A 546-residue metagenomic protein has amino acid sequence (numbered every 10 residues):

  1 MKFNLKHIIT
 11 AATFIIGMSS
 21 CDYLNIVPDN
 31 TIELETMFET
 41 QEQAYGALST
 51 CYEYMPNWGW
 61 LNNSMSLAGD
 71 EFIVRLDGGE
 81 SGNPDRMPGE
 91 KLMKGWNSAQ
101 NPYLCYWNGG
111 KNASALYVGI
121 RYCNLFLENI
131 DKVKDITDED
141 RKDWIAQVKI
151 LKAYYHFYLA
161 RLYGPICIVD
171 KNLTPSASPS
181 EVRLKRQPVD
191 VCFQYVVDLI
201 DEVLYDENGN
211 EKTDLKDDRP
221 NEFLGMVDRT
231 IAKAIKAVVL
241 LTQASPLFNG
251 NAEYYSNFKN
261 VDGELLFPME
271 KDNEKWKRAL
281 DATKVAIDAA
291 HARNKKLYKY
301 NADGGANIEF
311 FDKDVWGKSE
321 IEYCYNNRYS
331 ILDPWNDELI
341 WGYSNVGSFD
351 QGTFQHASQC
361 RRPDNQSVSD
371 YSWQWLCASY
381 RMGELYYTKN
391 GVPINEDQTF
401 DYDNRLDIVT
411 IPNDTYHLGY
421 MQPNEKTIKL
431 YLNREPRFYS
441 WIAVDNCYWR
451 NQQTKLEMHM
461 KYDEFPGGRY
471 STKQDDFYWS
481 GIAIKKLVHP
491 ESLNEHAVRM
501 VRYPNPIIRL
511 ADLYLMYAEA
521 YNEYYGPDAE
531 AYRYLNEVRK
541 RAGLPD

Functional and structural regions predicted by a protein language model:
M1-D29: Bacterial Sec-dependent N-terminal signal peptides
C21-G69, K429-L432: Membrane-proximal, proline-rich intrinsically disordered regions
T40-S49, E53-L61, N83-Y163, P179-L224 (+9 more regions): Conserved, well-structured interaction surfaces
L92-M93, Q359, S369-R509: Flexible, polar/acidic helix-loop-strand segments at domain edges
A160-R161, P165-C167, T242-N251, E523-G526: Short coil/turn linking the two alpha-helices of tandem helical-hairpin repeats
I166-R186, L247-R278: Short coil/linker segments at helix-helix boundaries
A244, E274-P412: Polar, glycine-rich mid-to-C-terminal structural blocks that act as macromolecule-binding/assembly scaffolds
